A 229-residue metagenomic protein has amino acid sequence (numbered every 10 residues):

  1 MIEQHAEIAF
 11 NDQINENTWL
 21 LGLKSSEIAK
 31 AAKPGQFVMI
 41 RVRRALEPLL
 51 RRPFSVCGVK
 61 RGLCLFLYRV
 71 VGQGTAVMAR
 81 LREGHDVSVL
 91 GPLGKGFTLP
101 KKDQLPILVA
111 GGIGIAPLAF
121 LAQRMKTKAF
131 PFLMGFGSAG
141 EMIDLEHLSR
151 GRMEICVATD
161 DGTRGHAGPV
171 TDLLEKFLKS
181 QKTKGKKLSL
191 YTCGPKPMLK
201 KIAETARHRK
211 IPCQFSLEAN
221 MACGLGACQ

Functional and structural regions predicted by a protein language model:
M1, M221: Residues that recognize and position ribonucleotide moieties
I2-E83: Ferredoxin-reductase
Q73-N220: FNR/FR-type flavoprotein reductase catalytic core
C223, C228: Short cysteine clusters
